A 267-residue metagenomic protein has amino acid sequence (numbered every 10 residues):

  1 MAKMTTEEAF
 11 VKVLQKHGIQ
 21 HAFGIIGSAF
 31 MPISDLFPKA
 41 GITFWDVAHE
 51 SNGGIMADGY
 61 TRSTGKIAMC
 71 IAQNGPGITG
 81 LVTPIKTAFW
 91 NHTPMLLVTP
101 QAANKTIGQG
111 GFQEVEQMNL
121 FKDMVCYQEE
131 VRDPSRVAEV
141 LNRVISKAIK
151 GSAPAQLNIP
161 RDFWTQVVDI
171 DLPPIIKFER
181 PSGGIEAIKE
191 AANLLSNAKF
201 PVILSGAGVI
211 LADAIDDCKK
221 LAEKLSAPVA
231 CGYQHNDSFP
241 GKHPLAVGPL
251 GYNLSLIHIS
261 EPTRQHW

Functional and structural regions predicted by a protein language model:
M4-K86, W90-N91: N-terminal cofactor/phosphate-binding cores enriched in small/glycine residues, especially glycine-rich loops such as
E7-I19, G59-G65, F89, K147-G151 (+3 more regions): Glycine-rich phosphate/diphosphate-binding loops that line cofactor/substrate pockets in enzymes
F23-D58, I71, L195-L256: Anionic-ligand anchoring segments at beta-strand to alpha-helix junctions in alpha/beta enzyme folds, i.e., glycine
D35-A40, V98-P100, L120-C126, T165-I176 (+1 more regions): Gly-rich Lys/Arg/Thr-decorated short loops/hinges at beta-loop-alpha junctions or inter-strand turns that position
P76-C126: Glycine/threonine-rich beta-strand-loop-alpha-helix active-site module that forms ligand/phosphate-binding
F112-S152: Conserved thiamine diphosphate
V137, R143, K147-N197: Conformationally flexible catalytic loops at phosphate/diphosphate-handling active centers
I257-W267: Single conserved hydrophobic/aromatic residue that forms the stacking wall/gate of nucleotide- or nucleobase-binding
